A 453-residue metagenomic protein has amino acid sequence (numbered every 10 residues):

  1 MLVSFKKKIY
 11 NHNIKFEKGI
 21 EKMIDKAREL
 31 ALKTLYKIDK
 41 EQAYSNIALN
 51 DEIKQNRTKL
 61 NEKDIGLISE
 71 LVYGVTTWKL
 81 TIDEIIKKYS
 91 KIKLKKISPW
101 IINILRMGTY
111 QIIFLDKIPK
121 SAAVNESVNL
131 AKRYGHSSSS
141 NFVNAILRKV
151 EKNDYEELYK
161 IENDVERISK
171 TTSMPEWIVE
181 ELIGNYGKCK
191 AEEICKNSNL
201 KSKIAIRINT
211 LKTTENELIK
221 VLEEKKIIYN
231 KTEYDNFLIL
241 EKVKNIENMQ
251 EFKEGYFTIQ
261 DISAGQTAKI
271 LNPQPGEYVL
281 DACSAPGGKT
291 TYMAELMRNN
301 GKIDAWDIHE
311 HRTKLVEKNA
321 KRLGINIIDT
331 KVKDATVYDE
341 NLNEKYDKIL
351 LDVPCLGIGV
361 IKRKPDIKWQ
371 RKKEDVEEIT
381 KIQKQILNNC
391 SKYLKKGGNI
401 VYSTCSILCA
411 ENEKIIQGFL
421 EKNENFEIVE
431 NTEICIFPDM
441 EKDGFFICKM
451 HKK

Functional and structural regions predicted by a protein language model:
M1-K453: S-adenosylmethionine
